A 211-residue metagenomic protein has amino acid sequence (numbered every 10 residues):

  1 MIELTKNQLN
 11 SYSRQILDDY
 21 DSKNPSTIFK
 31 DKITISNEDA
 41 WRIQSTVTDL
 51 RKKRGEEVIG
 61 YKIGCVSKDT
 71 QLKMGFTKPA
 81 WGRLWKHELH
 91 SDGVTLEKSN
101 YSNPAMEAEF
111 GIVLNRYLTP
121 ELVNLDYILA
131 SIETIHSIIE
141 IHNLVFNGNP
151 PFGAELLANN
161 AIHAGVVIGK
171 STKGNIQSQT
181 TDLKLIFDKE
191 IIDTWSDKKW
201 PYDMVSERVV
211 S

Functional and structural regions predicted by a protein language model:
I2-S206: Catalytic-core "active-site belt" of small-molecule-metabolizing enzymes, emphasizing His/Asp/Glu-rich regions
S211: Glycine-rich phosphate/ribose-binding loops and adjacent secondary-structure elements that form binding surfaces
